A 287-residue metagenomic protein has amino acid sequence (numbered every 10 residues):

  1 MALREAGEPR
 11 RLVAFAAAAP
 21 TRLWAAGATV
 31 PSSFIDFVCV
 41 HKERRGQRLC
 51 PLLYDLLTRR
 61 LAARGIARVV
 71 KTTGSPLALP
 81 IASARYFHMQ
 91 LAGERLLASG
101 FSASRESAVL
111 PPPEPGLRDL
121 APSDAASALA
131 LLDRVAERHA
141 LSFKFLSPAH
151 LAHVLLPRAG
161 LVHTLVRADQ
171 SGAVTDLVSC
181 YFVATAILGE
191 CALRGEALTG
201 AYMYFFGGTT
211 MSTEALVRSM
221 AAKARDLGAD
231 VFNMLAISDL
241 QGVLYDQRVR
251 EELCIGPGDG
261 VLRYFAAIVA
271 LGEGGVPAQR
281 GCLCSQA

Functional and structural regions predicted by a protein language model:
M1-K42, G74, R118-T209, G228: A conserved beta-strand-loop-helix scaffold within acyl/acetyltransferase catalytic domains
R10-L12, R45, A84, S99-G100: N-terminal low-complexity/intrinsically disordered pre-sequences and tails
V40-R59, T210-A222: Conserved acetyl-CoA-binding loop-helix of GNAT-fold acetyltransferases
L56-V70: Classical protein tyrosine phosphatase
L61, L155-L156, A224-R225: Short regulatory alpha-helical segment in sensory/regulatory domains of signaling proteins that mediates
A67-P111, L177-A287: Active-site/acyl-donor-binding loops of N-acyltransferases
